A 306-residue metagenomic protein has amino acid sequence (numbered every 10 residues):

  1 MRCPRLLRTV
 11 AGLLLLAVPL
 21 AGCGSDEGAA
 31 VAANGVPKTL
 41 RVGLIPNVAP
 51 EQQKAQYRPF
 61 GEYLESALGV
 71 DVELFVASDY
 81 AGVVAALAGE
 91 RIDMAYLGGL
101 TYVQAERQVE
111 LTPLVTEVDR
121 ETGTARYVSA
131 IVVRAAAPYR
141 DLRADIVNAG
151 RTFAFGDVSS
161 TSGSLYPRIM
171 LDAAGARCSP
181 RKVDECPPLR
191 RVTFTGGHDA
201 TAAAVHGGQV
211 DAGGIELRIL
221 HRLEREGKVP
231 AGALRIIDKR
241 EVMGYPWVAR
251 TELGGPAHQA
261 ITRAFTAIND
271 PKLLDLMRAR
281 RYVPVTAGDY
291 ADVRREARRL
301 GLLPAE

Functional and structural regions predicted by a protein language model:
V18-G22: C-terminal motif of bacterial Sec signal peptides marking the signal peptidase cleavage site
G24-E27: Bacterial signal peptide processing site
R41, I45, V115-A130, E185-C186 (+3 more regions): Periplasmic-binding protein-like
A49-D71, L273, A279: Short, polar/charged alpha-helical segment
F60-L68, S162-F194, R222-V229, R299-L303: Ligand-binding cleft/hinge of the Venus flytrap
Y96-V109, R168-A173, A203-A231: A ligand-binding cleft/hinge motif common to bilobed small-molecule-binding domains
E117-S179: A conserved helix-loop-strand patch within extracytoplasmic ligand-binding domains of the periplasmic binding
T152-Y166, M170, R263-E306: Ligand-binding clefts/hinges and TM-proximal coupling segments of bilobed small-molecule sensing domains
